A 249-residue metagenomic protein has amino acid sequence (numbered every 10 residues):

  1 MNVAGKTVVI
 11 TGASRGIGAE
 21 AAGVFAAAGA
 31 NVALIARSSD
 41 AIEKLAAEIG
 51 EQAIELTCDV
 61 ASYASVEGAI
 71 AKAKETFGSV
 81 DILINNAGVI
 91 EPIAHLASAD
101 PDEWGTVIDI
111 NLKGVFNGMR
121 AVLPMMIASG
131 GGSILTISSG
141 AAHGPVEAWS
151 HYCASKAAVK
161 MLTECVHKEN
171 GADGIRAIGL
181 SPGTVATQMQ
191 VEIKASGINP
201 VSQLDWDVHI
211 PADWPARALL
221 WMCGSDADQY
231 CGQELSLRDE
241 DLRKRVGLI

Functional and structural regions predicted by a protein language model:
S14-R15: Conserved glycine-rich cofactor-binding loop
T57-G68, P101: The beta1-alpha1 cofactor-binding region of Rossmann-like NAD(H)/NADP(H)-dependent oxidoreductases
A94-L96, E103-G105: Substrate-binding pocket helix/loop in short-chain dehydrogenase/reductase
M119, S155: Active-site helix of classical SDR
S139: Residue(s) in the substrate-gating loop at a strand-loop-helix junction that position the organic substrate next
G144, K160, C165-I175: Active-site-adjacent segment of SDR/Rossmann-fold oxidoreductases
I175, G179-P182, T187, S196-R245: C-terminal helical subdomain
